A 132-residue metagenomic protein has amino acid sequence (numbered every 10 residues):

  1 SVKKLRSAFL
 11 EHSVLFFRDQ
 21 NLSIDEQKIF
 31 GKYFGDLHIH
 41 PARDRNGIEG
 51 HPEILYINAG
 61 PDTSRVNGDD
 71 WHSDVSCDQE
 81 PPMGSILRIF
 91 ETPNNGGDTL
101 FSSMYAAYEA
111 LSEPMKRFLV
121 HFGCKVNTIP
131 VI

Functional and structural regions predicted by a protein language model:
S1-I132: Non-heme Fe(II) oxygenase catalytic core, chiefly the N-lobe of the double-stranded beta-helix
